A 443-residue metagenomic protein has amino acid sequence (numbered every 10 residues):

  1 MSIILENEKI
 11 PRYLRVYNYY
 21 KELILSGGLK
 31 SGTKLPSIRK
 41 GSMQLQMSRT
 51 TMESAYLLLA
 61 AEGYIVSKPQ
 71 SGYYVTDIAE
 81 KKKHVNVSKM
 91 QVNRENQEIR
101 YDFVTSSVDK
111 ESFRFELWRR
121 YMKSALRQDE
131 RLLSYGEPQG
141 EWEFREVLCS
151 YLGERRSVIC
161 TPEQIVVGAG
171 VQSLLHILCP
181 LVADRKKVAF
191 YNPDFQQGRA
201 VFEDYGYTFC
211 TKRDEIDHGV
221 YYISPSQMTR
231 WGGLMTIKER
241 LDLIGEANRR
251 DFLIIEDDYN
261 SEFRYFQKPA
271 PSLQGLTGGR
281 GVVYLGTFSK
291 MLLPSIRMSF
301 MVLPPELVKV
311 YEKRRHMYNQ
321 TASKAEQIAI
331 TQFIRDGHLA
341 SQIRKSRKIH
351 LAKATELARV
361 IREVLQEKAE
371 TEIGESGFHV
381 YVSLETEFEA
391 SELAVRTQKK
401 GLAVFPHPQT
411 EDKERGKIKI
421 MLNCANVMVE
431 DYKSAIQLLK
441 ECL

Functional and structural regions predicted by a protein language model:
M1-K123, E130-L133, E312, H316-S323 (+11 more regions): N-terminal basic, amphipathic alpha-helical segments
Y73, Y222, F300-L303: Short glycine- and hydrophobic/aromatic-rich loop-to-beta-strand nucleating segment in the catalytic cores
K89-Q91, P193-Q197, R213-D214, P408-D412: Short, polar loop motifs at secondary-structure junctions
T105, F190, T211, Y222-S224 (+4 more regions): Short beta-strand segments
S106-K110, Q172-S173, D194-Q196, S226-T229 (+9 more regions): Short, solvent-exposed loop/turn segments at secondary-structure junctions
A125, D129-R250, I255, S261-F263 (+2 more regions): Conserved core of the PLP fold type I
V282-E363, E370-E372: PLP-dependent aminotransferase class I/II
